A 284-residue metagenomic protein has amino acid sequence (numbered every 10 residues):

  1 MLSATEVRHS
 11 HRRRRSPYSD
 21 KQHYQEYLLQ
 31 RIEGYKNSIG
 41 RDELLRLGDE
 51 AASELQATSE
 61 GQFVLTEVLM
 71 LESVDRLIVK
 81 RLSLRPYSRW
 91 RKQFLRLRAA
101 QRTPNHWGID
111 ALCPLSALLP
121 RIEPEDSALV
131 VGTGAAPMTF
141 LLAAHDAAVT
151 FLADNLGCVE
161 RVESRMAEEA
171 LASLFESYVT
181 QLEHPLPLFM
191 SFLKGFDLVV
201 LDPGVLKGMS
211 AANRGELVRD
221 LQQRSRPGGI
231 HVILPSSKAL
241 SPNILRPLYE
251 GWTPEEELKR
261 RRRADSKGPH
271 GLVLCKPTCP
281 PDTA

Functional and structural regions predicted by a protein language model:
M1-Y87: N-terminal auxiliary segments of SAM/dcSAM-dependent transferases
H106-E125: Conserved alpha-helix/loop element of class I SAM-dependent methyltransferases that forms part of the SAM/SAH-binding
P124-G134: Conserved class I S-adenosyl-L-methionine
A135-A147: Conserved SAM-binding loop of SAM-dependent methyltransferases across substrates and taxa, primarily the Class I
K194-N213: A short SAM/SAH-binding and catalytic strip from SAM-dependent methyltransferases
N213-P227: A short glycine-rich, Lys/Arg-flanked "PGG" loop and its adjoining helix->strand segment in the class I
P227-S237: Conserved beta-strand signature within the Rossmann-like core of class I S-adenosyl-L-methionine
A239-A284: Class I S-adenosyl-L-methionine
